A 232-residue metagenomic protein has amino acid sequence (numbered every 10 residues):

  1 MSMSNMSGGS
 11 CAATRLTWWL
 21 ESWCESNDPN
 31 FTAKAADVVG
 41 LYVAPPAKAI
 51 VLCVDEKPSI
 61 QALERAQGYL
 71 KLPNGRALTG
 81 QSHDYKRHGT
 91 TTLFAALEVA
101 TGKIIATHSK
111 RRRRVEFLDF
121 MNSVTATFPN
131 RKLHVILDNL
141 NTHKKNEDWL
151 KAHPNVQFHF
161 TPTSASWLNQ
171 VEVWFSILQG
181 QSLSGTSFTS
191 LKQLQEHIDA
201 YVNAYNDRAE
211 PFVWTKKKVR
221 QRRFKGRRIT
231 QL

Functional and structural regions predicted by a protein language model:
M1-N27, I50, E56-A62: Conserved short alpha-helical interface segments
S7, C53-D55, A96, G102 (+7 more regions): Mobile genetic element proteins and their domesticated derivatives, centered on retroelements and DNA transposons
A35-L118, V219-Q231: Extended, low-complexity cationic-aromatic segments
G80-Y85, A152-Q170, T186-F188: RNase H-like polynucleotidyl transferase catalytic core
I104, V171-S190, N206: Active-site proximal helix-loop segment of RNase H-like, two-metal nucleases, encompassing DDE(D)
R112-R113, V135-N146, T163-L168, Q193: Acidic, metal-coordinating catalytic cores used for nucleic-acid/nucleotide bond scission and strand-transfer chemistry
V115-H134: Short, basic/hydrophobic alpha-helical segments
Q193-L232: C-terminal domain-tail junction helix/linker
